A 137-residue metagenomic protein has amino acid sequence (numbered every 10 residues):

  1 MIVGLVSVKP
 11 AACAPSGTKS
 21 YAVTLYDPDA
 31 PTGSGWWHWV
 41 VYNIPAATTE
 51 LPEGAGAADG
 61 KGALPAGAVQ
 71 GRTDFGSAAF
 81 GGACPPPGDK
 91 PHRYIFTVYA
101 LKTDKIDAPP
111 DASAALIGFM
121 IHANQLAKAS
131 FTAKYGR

Functional and structural regions predicted by a protein language model:
M1-R137: N-terminus-centered regions that define maturation/targeting leaders and the start of the first functional domain
